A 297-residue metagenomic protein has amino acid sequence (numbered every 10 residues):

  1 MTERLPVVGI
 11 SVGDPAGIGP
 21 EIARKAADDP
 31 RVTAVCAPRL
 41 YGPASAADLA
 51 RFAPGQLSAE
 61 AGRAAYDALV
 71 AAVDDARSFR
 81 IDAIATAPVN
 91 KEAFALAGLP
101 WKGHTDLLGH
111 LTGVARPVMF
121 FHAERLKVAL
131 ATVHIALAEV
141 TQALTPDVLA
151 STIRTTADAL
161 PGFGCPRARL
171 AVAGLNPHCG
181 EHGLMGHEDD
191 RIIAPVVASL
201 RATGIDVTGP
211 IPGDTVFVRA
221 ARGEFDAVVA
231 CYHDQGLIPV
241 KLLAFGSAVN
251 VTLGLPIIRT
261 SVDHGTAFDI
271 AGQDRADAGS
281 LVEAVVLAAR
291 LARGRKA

Functional and structural regions predicted by a protein language model:
M1-T105, P146-C231, Q235-N250, L255-T260 (+1 more regions): Contiguous, glycine/small-aliphatic-enriched amphipathic segments in soluble metabolic enzymes
T105-R116: A glycine-rich helix N-cap at a beta->alpha junction
L107, M119, V128-L130, I257-R259: Conserved hydrophobic/aromatic beta-strand scaffold that supports enzyme active sites
F120-F121, G162: Short secondary-structure boundary/capping segments
F121-S151: Ligand-binding beta-strand-loop-alpha-helix segment within the catalytic cores of soluble metabolic enzymes
